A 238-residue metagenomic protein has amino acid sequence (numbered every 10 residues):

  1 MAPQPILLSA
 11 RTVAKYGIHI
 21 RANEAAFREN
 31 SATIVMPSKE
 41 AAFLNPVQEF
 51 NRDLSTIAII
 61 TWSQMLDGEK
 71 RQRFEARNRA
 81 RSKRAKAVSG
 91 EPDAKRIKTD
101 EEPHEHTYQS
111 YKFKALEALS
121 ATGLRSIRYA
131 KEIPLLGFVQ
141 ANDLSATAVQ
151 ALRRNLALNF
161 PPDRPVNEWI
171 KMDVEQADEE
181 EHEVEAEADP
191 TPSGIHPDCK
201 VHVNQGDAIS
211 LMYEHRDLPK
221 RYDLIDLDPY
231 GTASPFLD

Functional and structural regions predicted by a protein language model:
M1-D238: SAM-dependent transferase fold signal centered on methyltransferase-like domains, encompassing both Class I
